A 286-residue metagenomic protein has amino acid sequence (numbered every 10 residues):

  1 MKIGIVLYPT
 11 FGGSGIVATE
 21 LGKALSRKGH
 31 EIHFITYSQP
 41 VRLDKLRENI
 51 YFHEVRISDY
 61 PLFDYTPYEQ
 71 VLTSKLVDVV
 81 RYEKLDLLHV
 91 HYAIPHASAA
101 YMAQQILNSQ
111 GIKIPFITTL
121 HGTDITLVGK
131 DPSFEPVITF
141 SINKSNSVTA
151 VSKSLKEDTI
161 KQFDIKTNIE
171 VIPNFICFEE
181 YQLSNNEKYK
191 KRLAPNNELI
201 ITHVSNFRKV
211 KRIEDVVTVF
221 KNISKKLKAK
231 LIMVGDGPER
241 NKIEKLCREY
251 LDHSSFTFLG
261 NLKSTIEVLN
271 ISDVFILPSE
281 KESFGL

Functional and structural regions predicted by a protein language model:
L7-F11, K23-Y68, I169: N-terminal strand-loop element at the rim of the active site of nucleotide-sugar-dependent glycosyltransferases
L62-L88, A97-S98, M102, P132-P136 (+1 more regions): An amphipathic, basic-hydrophobic alpha-helix
N108-I117, T123-S141, E157: Nucleotide-sugar donor phosphate/pyrophosphate-binding loop at the beta->alpha transition of glycosyltransferases
T149, P195-K211, V217-F220, I232: Conserved donor-binding/catalytic core segment of Leloir-type glycosyltransferases
S154, F175: Carbohydrate-associated surface elements
Y181-P195: A short helix/loop element that forms part of the nucleotide-sugar donor recognition site in Leloir-type
N241, K263-S272: Short acidic alpha-helix that forms the nucleotide-activated donor recognition element in Leloir-type transferases
N261, E280: Aromatic "clamp/platform" in nucleotide-sugar-dependent glycosyltransferases that forms part of the donor/acceptor
